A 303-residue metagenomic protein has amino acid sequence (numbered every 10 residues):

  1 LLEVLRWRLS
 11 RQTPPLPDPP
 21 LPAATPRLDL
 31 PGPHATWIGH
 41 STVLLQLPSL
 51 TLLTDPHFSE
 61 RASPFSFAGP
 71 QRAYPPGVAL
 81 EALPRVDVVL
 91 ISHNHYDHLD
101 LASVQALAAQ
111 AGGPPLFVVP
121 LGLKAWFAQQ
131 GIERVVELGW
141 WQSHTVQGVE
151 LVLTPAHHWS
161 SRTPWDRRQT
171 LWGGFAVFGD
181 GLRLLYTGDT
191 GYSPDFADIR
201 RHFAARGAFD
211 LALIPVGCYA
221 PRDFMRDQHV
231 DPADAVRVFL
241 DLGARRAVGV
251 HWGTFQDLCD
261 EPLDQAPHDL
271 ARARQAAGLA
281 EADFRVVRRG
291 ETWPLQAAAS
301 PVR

Functional and structural regions predicted by a protein language model:
L1-A82, V177-G188, D210-V216, G278: Metallo-beta-lactamase
R11-P31, L116-L182, D269-A299: Metallo-beta-lactamase
V43-P48, T145-F209, R226-D234: Catalytic core of the metallo-beta-lactamase
L45, D55, H93, D100 (+6 more regions): Divalent metal-coordination and catalytic microenvironments
P56-F58, N94, A156-H158, G188-T190 (+2 more regions): Active-site metal-binding loops of divalent metal-dependent hydrolases
F58-P75, W159-D166, A220-Q228: Acidic/histidine-rich helix-loop elements that form or flank divalent-metal/phosphate-binding sites at the catalytic
F67-V118, R134, A205-L213: Active-site metal-binding motif and surrounding structural segment of the metallo-beta-lactamase
L80, V88, L116-V118, G122-A125 (+2 more regions): Cap/insert and terminal regions of metallo-dependent hydrolase folds
